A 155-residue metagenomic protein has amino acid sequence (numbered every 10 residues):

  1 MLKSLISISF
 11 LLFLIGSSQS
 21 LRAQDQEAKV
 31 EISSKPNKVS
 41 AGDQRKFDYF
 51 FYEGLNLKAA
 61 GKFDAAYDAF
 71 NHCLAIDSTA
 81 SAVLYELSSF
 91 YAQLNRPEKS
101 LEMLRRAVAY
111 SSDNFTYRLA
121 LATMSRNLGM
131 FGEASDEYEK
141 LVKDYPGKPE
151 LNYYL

Functional and structural regions predicted by a protein language model:
K46, A80, N114, K148-P149: Residue-level recognition of tetratricopeptide repeat
A59-A60, Q93-L94, N127-M130: Register position in tetratricopeptide repeats
H72-C73, R106-A107, K140-L141: Canonical positions in the second alpha-helix
I76, Y110, D144-Y145: Structural marker of alpha-solenoid helical repeat scaffolds
E86, A120-T123, Y154: Canonical tetratricopeptide repeat
